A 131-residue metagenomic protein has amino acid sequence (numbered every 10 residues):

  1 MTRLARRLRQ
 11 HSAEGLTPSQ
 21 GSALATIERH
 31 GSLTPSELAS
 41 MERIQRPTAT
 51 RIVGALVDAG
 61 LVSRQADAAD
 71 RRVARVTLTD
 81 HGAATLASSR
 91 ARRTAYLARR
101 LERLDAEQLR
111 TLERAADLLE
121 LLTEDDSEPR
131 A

Functional and structural regions predicted by a protein language model:
M1-P18, L121, R130-A131: N-terminal leader segment of winged-helix/HTH proteins
R6, E107-A131: C-terminal regulatory/oligomerization modules of transcriptional regulators
R7-T48, A59-L61, R75: N-terminal helix-turn-helix DNA-binding core of bacterial DNA-binding proteins
A25-T26, A98, E113, E120: A cross-family signal for key residues in well-ordered alpha-helices that form functional helical elements
R29, G54, E124: Short, conserved catalytic or interaction motifs in soluble domains
P35, V53-G54: Short, hydrophobic-biased segments on the C-terminal half of alpha helices that form "recognition helices"
G54-R114: Charged, amphipathic alpha-helical coiled-coil/dimerization segments
